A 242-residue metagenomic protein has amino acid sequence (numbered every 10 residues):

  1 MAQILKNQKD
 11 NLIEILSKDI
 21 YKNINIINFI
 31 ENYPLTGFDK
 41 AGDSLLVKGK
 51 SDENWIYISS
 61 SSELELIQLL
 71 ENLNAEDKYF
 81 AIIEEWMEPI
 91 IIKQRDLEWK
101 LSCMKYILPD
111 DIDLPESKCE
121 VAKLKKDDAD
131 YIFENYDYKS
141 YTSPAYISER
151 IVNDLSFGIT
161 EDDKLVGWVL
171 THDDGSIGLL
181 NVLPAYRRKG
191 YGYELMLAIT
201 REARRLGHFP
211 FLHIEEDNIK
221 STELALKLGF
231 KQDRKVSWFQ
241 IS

Functional and structural regions predicted by a protein language model:
M1-N23, D110-T142: Short amphipathic alpha-helix that is part of the acyltransferase structural core
N7, I13-D77, E161, V166-G178 (+1 more regions): Conserved donor-binding loop and adjoining core beta-sheet/short helix segment in diverse acyl/aminoacyl transferases
D43-S44, K48-K118, F239-Q240: Acyl-donor-binding surface of acyltransferase catalytic domains
L64-L69, R188-E202, T222-E223, K227: Conserved acetyl-CoA-binding loop-helix of GNAT-fold acetyltransferases
N74-E85, A203-E215: Conserved GNAT acetyl-CoA-binding A-motif
W86-L97, E216-R234: Conserved active-site alpha-helix within GNAT-family acetyltransferase domains
E116-D174: Flexible, substrate/cofactor-facing loop regions flanked by secondary structure within enzyme catalytic domains
L183, R187, E215: Residue-level recognition of the GNAT/N-acetyltransferase active site
